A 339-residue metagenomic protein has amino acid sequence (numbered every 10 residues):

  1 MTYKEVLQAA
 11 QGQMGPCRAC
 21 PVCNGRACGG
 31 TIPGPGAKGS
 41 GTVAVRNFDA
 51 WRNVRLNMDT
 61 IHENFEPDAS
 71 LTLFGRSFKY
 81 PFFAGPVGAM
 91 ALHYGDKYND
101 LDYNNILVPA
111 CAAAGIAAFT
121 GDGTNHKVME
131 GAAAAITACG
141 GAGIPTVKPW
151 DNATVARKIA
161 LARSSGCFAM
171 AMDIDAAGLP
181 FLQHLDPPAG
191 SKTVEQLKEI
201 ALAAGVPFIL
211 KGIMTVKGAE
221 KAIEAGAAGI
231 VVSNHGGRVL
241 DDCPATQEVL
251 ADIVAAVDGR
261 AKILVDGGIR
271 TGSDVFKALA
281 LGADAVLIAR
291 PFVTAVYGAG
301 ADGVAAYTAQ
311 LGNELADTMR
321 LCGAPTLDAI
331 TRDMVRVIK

Functional and structural regions predicted by a protein language model:
M1-R26, G237-K262, R270, D274-K339: Conserved active-site-proximal phosphate/metal-binding subdomains
T2-K79, I330: An N-cap/entry alpha-helix motif that binds or orients negatively charged groups
K38-R46, D102, I106, A153 (+8 more regions): Conserved active-site and cofactor/substrate-binding residues in soluble primary-metabolism enzymes
V43-M129: N-terminal functional module of multi-domain proteins
D49-N57, A112, I116, S164-C167 (+6 more regions): Generic secondary-structure signature for well-ordered alpha-helical cores
Y94, F119-G121, G143-W150, L182-P188: Flexible, glycine/proline-enriched loop segments at strand-loop-helix junctions that form or flank small-ligand binding
V108-P109, A138, W150-V265, G272-A295: Alpha/beta enzyme core
A117, V128-N152: Long, hydrophobic, well-ordered secondary-structure blocks that form the structural core and pocket-lining surfaces
